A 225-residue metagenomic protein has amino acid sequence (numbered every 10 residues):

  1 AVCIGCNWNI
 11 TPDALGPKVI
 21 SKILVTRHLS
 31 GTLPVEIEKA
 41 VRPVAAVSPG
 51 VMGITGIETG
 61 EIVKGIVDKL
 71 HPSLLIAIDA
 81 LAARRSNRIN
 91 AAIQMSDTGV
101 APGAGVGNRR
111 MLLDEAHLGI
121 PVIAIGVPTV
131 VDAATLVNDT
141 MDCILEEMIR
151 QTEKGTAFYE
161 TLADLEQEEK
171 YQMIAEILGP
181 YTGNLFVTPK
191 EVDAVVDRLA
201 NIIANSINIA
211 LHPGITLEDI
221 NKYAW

Functional and structural regions predicted by a protein language model:
A1-N9, V44-P49, L185, P189: Active-site-proximal beta-alpha loop/turn segments in soluble metabolic enzymes
V2-P12, G53-I54, A80-R84: Gly/Ser/Thr-rich loops at beta-strand to alpha-helix junctions that form or flank small-molecule/cofactor-binding
C6-A46: Glycine-rich phosphate/diphosphate-binding loop of Rossmann-like nucleotide-binding domains
G16-L24, G60, K64, A200-N208: Predominant activation on well-ordered alpha-helical scaffold segments within soluble catalytic domains
I37-I66: A structural-propensity feature for long, helix-poor, extended segments
V47-S48, I78-W225: A structural signal for small-residue-enriched, beta-sheet-centric alpha/beta enzyme cores and oligomeric scaffold folds
L74-I76: Structural motif
